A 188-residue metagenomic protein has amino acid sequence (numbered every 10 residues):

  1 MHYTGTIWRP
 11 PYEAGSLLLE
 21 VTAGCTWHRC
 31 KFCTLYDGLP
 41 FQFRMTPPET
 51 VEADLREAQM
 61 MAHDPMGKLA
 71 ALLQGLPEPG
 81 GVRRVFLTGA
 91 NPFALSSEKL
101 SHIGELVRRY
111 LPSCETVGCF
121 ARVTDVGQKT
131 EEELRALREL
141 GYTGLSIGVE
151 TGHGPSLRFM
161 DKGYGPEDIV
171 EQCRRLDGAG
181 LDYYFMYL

Functional and structural regions predicted by a protein language model:
M1-G5: Short, Gly/Pro- and small/polar-rich lid/capping loops
T6-A53, E57-M60: Canonical Radical SAM [4Fe-4S] cluster-binding loop centered on the CxxxCxxC motif and its immediate flanking residues
M60-E171, D177-G178: Conserved SAM/AdoMet-binding glycine-rich loop
Y184-L188: Short, conserved beta-strand edge motifs with alternating hydrophobic and charged residues
